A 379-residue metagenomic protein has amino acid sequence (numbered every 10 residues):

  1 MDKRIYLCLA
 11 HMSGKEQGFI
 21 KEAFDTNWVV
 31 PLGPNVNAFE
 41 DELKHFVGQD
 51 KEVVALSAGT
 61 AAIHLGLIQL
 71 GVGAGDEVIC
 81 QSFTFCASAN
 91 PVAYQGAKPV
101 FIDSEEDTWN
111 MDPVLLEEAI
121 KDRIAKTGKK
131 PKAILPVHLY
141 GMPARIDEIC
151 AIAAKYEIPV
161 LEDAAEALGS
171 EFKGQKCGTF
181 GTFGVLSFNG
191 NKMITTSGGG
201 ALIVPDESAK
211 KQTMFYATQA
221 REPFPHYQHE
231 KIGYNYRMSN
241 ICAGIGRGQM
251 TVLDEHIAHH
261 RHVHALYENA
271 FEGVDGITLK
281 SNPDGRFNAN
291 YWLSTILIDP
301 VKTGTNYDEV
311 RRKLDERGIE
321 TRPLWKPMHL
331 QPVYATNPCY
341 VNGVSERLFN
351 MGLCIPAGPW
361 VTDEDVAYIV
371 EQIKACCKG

Functional and structural regions predicted by a protein language model:
M1-V30, P356: N-terminal "arm"/small-domain region of PLP-dependent enzymes with the aminotransferase-like
L32-E77, P91-A93, F101-D103, K126 (+1 more regions): Phosphate-binding glycine-rich loop
P34-D41, D50-K51, V114-E118, K126-K129 (+5 more regions): PLP-dependent aminotransferase class I/II
T84-A89: Conserved coil-to-alpha-helix start sites within the AMP-binding
A93, C150, A154, D315: Anion (oxyanion) recognition and catalysis
G96: Structured binding elements
D107-T196, A201-I203, S208: Active-site phosphate-binding strand-loop segment of PLP-dependent enzymes
